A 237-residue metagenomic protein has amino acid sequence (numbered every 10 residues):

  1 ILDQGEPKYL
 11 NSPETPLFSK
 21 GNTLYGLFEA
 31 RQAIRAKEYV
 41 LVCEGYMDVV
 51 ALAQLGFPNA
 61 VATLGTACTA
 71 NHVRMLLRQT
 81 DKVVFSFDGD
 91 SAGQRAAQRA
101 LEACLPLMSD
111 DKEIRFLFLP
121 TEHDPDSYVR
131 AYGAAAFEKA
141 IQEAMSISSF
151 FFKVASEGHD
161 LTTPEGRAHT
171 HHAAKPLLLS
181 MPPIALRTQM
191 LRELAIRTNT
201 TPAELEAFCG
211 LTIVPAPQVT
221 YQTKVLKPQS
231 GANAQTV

Functional and structural regions predicted by a protein language model:
I1-Q79, A96-A97: Phosphate-handling DNA/RNA-contact segment within nucleic-acid enzymes
R31-V40, A67-V83, F87-V237: A charged alpha-helical hairpin associated with nucleic-acid processing machineries
